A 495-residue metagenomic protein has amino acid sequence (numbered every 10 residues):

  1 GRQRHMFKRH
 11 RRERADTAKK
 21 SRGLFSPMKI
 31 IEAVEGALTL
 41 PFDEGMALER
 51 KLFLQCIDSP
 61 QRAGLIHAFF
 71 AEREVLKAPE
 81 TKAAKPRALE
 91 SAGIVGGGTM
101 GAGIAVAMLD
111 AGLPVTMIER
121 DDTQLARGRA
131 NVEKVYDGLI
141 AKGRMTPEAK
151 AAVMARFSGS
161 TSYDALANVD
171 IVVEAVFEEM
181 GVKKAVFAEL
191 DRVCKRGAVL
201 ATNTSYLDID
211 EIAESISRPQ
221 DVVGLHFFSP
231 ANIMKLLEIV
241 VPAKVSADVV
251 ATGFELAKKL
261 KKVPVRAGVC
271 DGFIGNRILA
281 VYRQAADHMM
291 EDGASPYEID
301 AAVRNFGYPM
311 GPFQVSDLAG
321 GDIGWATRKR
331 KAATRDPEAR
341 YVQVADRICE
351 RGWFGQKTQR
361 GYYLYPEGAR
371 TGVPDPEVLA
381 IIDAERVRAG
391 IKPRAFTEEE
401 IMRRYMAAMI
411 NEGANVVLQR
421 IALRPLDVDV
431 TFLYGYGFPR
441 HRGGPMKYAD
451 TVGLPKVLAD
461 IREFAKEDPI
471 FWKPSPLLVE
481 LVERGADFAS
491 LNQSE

Functional and structural regions predicted by a protein language model:
G1-M6: Positively charged, low-complexity/disordered segments
F7-E495: N-terminal glycine-rich phosphate-binding loop for ADP-containing cofactors
